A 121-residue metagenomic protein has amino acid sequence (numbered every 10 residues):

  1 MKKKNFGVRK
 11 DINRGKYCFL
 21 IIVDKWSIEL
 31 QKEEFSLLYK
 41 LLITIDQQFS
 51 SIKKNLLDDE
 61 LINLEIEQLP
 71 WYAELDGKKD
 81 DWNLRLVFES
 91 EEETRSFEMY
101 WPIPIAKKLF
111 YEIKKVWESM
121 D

Functional and structural regions predicted by a protein language model:
M1-D121: Positively charged, low-complexity terminal tracts and the immediately adjacent first secondary-structure elements
